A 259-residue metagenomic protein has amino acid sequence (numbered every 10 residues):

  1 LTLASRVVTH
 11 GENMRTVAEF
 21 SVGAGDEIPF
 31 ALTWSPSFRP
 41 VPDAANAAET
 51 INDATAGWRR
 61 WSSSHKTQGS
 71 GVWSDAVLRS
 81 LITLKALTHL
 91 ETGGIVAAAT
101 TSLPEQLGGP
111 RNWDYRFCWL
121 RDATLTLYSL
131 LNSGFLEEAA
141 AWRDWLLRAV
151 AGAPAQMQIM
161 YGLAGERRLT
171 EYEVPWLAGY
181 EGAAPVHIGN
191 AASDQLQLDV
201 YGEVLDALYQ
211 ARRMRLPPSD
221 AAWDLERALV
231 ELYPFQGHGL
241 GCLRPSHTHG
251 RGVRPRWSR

Functional and structural regions predicted by a protein language model:
L1-R259: Acidic, mature catalytic/reactive cores of soluble proteins
